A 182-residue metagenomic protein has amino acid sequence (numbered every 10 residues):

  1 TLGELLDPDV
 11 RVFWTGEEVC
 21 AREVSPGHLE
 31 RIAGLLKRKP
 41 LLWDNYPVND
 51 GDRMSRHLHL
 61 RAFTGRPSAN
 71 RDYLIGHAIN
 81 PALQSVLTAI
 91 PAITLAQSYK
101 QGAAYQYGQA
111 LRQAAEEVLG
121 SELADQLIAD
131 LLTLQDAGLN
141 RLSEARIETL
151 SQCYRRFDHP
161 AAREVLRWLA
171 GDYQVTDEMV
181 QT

Functional and structural regions predicted by a protein language model:
T1-Y99: Catalytic-core regions of glycoside hydrolase
K100-T182: C-terminal functional modules
